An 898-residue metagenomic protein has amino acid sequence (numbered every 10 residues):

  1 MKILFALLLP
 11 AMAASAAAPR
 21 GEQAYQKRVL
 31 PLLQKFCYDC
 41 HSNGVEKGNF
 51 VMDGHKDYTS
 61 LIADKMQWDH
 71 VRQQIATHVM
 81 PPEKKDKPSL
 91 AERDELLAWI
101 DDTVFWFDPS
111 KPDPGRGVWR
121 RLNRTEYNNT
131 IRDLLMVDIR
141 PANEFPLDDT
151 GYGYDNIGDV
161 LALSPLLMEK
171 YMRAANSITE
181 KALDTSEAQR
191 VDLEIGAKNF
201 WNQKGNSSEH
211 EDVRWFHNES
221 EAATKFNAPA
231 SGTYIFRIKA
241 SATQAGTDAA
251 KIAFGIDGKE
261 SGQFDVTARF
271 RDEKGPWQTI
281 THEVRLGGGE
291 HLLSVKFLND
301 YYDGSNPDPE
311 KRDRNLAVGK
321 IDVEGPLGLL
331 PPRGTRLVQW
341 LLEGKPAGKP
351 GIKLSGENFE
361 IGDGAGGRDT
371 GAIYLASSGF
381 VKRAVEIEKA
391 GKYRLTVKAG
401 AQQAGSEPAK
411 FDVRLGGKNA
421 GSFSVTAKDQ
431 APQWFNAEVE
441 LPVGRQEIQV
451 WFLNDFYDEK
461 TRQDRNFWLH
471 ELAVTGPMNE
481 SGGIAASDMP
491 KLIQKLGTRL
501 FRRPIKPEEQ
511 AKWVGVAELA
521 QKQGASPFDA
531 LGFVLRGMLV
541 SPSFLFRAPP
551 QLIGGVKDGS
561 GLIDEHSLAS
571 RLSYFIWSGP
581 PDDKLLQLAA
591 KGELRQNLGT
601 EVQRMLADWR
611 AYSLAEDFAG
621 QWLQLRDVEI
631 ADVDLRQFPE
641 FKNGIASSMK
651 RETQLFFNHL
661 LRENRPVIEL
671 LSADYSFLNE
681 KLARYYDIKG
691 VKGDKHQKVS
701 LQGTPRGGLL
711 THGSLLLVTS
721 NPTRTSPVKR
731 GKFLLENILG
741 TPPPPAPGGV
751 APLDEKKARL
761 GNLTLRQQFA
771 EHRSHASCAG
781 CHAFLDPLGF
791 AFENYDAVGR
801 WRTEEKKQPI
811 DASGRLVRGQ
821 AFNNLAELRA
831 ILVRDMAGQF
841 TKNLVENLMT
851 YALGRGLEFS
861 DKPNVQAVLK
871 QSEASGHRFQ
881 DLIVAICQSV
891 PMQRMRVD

Functional and structural regions predicted by a protein language model:
I3-M12: Sec-dependent N-terminal signal peptides
A13-D192, K296-D300, K311, L327-K349 (+19 more regions): Aromatic- and Gly/Pro-enriched helix-to-coil junctions and flexible linker segments
A16-H70, T77, K84-L90, A683 (+4 more regions): Sequence context surrounding c-type heme c attachment/ligation sites in exported
L96-W99, R116-V118, E126, T130-M136 (+12 more regions): Extended surface/linker regions that mediate inter-domain or inter-protein docking in multi-component redox
S208-S220, R269-K274, A365-G379, V425-D429: Extracellular beta-rich ligand/substrate-recognition surface
E219, S231, G289, S377-S378 (+2 more regions): Tight coil/turn sites that cap or link beta-strands
A242, T247-R314, R383, K398-W468: Beta-strand-rich ligand-recognition modules
A511, P527, L545-S570, P581-L661 (+5 more regions): Long, ordered, helix-rich scaffold segments
